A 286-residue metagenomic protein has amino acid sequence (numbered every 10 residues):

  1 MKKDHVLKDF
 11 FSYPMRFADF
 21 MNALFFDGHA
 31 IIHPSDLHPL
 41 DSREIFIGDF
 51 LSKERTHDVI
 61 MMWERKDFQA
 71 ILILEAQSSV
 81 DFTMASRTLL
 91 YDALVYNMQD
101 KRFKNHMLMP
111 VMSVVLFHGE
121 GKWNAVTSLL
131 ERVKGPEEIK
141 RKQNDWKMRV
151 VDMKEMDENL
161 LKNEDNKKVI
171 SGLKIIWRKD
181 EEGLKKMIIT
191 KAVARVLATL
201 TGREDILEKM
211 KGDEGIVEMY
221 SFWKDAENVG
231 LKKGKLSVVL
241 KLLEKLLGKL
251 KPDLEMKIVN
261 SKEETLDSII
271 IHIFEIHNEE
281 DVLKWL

Functional and structural regions predicted by a protein language model:
M1-L286: Elongated, amphipathic alpha-helical interaction scaffolds
